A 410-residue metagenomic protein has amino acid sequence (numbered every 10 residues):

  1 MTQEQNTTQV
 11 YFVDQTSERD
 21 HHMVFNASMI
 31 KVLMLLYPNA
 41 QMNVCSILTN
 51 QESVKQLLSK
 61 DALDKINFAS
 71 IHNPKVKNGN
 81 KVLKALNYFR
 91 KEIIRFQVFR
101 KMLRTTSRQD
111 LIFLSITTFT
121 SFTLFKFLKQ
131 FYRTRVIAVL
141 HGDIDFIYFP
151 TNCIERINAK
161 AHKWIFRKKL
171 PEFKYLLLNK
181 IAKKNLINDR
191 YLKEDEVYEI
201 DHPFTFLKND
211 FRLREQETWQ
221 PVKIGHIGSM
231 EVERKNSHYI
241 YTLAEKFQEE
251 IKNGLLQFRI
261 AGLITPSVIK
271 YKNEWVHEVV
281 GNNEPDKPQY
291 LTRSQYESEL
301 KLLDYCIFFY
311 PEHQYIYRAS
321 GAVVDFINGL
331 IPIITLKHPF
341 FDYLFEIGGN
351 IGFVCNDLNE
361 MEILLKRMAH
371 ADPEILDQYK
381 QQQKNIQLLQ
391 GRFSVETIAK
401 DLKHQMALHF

Functional and structural regions predicted by a protein language model:
Y11, R214-E245: Conserved donor-binding/catalytic core segment of Leloir-type glycosyltransferases
V13-S28, N50-S53, E231-N236: A short, glycine/small-residue-rich beta-strand->loop->alpha-helix junction that serves as a flexible
H21, R234, N356-I363, H370-H409: A charged, aromatic-enriched C-terminal amphipathic alpha-helix characteristic of glycosyltransferases across folds
K84-K91, F99-S121, R135-I137, Y305: Short N-terminal targeting/anchoring amphipathic segment
F96, R100-S107, Q130-F131, I144-F146 (+1 more regions): Membrane-proximal helix-turn-helix segments that form the acceptor-binding/catalytic region of lipid-linked
C153-V197, F204-F206, Y343: A short, active-site helix/loop in glycosyltransferases that binds the activated sugar's phosphate group
I251, G262, I269-Y305: Nucleotide-activated donor-binding/catalytic signature segment of Leloir-type glycosyltransferases, i.e., the conserved
F308-V324, L336-H338, D342-Y343: Nucleotide-sugar-dependent
